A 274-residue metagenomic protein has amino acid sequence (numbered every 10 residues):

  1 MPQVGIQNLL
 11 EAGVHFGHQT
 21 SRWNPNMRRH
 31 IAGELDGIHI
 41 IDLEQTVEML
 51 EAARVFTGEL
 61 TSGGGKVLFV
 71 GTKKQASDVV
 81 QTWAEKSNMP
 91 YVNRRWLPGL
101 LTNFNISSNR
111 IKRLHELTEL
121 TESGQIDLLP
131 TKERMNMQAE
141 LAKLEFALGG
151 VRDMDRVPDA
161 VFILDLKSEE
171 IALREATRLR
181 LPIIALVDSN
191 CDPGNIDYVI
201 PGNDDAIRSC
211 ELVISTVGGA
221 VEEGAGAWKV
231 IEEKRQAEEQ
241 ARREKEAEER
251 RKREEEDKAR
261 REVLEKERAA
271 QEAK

Functional and structural regions predicted by a protein language model:
P2-T57, T61-K66, T72-K73, S77-L120 (+5 more regions): N-terminal cationic and glycine-rich segments that engage phosphates or anionic surfaces
G13, F69, V161, V213: Residue-level signature of catalytic and energy-coupling elements of molecular machines, predominantly ATP/GTP-dependent
H15, K73-A76, W96-L101, L166-E170 (+3 more regions): Conserved nucleotide-binding/hydrolysis micro-motifs of P-loop NTPases
G64-G65, N88-M89, R156-D159, L179-P182 (+1 more regions): Short glycine-/polar-rich loops that comprise or flank the Walker A/P-loop and associated switch/sensor motifs
R110-E122, D205-C210, I214: A polyampholytic, Gly/Pro-enriched intrinsically disordered region
G124, L128-L129: Solvent-exposed, charged helical/coil patches that constitute nucleic-acid or partner-interaction surfaces
T131-I184, D188: Extended, charged alpha-helical interaction scaffolds
I171-K234: Short glycine/threonine-rich loop/turn motifs
